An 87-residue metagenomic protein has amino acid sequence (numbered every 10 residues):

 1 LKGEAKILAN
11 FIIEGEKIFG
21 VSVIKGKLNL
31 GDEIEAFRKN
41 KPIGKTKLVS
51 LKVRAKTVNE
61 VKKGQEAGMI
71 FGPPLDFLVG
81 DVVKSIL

Functional and structural regions predicted by a protein language model:
L1-L87: Contiguous effector/interaction surfaces
